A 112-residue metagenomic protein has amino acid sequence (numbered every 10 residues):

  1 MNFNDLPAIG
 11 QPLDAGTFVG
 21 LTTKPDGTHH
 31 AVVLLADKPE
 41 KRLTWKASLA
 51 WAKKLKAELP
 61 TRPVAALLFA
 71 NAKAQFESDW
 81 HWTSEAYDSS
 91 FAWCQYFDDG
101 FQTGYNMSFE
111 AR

Functional and structural regions predicted by a protein language model:
M1-A57, F91-C94, M107-A111: Extracellular adhesion/carbohydrate-recognition regions
R62-R112: C-terminal, surface-exposed recognition/capping segments
